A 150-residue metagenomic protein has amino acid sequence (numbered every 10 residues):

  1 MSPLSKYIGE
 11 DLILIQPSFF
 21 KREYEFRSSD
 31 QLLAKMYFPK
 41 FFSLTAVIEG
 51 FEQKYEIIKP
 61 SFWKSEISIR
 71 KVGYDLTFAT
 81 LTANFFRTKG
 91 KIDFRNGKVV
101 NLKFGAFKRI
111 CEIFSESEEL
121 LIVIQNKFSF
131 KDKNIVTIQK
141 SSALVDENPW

Functional and structural regions predicted by a protein language model:
M1-W150: Intrinsically disordered, low-complexity proline/glycine-rich segments
